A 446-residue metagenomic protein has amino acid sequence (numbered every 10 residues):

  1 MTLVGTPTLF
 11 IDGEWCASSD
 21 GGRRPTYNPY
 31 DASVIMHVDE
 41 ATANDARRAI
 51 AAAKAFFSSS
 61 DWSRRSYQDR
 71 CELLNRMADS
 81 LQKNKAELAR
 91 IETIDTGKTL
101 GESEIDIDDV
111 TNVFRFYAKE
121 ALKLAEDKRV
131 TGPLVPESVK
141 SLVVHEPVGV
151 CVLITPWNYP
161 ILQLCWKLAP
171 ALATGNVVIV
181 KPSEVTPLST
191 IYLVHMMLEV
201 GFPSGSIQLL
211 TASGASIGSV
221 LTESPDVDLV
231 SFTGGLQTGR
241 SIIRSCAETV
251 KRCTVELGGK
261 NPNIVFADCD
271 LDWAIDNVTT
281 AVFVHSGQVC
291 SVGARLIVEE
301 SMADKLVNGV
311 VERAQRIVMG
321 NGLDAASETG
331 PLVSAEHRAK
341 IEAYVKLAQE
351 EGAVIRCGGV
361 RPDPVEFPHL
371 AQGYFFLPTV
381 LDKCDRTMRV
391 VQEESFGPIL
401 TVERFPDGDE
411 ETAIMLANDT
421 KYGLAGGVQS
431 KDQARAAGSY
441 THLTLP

Functional and structural regions predicted by a protein language model:
M1-V38, E72-R76, D108, K123-I154 (+6 more regions): Terminal low-complexity tails and localization/encapsulation signals of metabolic enzymes
A32, R70, E92, F114 (+9 more regions): Residue-level signal for inorganic ion chemistry
S33-M36, V227, V318, P368-L370 (+1 more regions): Conserved C-terminal structural/oligomerization subdomain of aldehyde/semialdehyde dehydrogenase
I35-A125: Glycine-rich loop-to-alpha-helix module at the N-terminal edge of alpha/beta enzyme cores
I35-A41, S58-W62, V152-L153, N263-F266 (+5 more regions): Short, well-ordered beta-strand elements within core beta-sheets of diverse protein domains
D45, S216-I217, T412: Short acidic active-site motifs
E126-W273: Rossmann-like NAD(P) dinucleotide-binding subdomain of oxidoreductase/dehydrogenase enzymes
L229, Q237-R386, G408-E411, L416: ALDH superfamily catalytic-core signature
